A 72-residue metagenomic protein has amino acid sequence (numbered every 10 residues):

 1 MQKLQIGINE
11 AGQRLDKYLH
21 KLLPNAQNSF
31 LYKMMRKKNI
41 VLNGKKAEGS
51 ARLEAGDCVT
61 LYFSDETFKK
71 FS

Functional and structural regions predicted by a protein language model:
M1-S72: S4-like RNA-binding module at protein N-termini
